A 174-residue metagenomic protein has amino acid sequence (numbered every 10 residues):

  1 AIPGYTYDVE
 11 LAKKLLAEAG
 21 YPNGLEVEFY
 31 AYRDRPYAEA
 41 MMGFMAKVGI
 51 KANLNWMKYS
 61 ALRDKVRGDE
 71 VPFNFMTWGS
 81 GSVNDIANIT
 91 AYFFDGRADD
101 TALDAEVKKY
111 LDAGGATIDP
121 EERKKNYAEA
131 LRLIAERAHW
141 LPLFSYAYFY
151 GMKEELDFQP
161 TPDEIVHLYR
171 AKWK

Functional and structural regions predicted by a protein language model:
A1-L15, P36: Structural transition elements
Y5, N55-W56, A116: A structural signal for short, well-ordered beta-strand elements
V9-E28: Immediate post-signal peptide segment of exported/extracytoplasmic ligand-binding proteins
K13, R33-F44, R63-K174: Detector for C-terminal structural segments
G24-R33, A52-N55: Short, well-ordered beta-strand elements
L25, V48-I50, H139: Envelope-exposed proteins and targeting segments
A46-S60: Short, well-structured beta-strand/strand-turn elements
